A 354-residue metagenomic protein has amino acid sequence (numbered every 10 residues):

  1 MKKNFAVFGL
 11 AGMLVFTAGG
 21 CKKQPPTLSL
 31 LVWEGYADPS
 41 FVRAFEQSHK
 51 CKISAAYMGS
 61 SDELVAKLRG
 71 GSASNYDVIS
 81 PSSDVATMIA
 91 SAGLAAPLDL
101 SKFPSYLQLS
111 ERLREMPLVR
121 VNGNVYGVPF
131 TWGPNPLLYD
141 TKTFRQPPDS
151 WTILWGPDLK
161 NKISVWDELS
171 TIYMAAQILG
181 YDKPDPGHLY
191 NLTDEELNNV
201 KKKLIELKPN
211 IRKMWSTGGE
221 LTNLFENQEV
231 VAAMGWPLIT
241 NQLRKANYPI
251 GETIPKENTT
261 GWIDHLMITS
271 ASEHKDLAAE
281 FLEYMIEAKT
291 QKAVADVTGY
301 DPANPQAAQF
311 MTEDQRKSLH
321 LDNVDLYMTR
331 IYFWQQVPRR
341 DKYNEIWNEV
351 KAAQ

Functional and structural regions predicted by a protein language model:
M1-L28, Q354: Short, low-complexity disordered leader/linker segments with a strong preference for bacterial N-terminal type II
C21-I89, T222: Early extracytoplasmic/lumenal segment of secretory-pathway proteins
S80-A86, A90-E226: Extracytoplasmic ligand-binding site segments that recognize negatively charged/polar headgroups
A86-M88, M234-P249: A ligand-binding cleft/hinge motif common to bilobed small-molecule-binding domains
P136-T143, I178, I263-H274, A293: A bilobed periplasmic-binding-protein/Venus flytrap-type ligand-binding module shared by bacterial periplasmic
N198, K203-L207, R244-S270: Periplasmic-binding protein-like
T260, T269-I331: Mature extracytoplasmic/periplasmic domains
V324-Q354: Conserved C-terminal helix/tail region of periplasmic/extracytoplasmic solute-binding proteins
